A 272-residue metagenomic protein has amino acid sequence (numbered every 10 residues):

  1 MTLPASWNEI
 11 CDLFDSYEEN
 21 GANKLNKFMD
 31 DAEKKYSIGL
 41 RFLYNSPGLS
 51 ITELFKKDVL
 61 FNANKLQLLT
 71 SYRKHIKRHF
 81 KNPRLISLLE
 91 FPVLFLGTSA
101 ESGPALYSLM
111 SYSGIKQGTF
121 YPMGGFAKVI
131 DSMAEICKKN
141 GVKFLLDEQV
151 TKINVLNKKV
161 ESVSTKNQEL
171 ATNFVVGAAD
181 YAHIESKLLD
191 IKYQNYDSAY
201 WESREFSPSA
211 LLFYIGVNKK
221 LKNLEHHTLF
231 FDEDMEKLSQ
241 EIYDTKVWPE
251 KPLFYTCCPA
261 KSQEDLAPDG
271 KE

Functional and structural regions predicted by a protein language model:
L3-S102: Rossmann-like flavin
D58, F91-P92, S113-Y121, A210: Glycine- and acidic
Q67, S71, E101, G124 (+4 more regions): Conserved active-site and cofactor/substrate-binding residues in soluble primary-metabolism enzymes
K74-R78, S132-E135, K187, Y214: Alpha-helical scaffold segments in soluble metabolic enzymes
K77, L109-E161, K166: Helical element adjacent to the flavin cofactor pocket in flavoenzyme catalytic cores
S87-L89, L146, G177: General beta-strand structural signal in soluble alpha/beta enzymes
T98-L106, Q263-K271: FAD-binding beta-loop-beta segment adjacent to the flavin cofactor pocket
T151-D269: Mid-domain catalytic core of redox enzymes that form a hydrophobic substrate pocket/lid adjacent to a catalytic redox
